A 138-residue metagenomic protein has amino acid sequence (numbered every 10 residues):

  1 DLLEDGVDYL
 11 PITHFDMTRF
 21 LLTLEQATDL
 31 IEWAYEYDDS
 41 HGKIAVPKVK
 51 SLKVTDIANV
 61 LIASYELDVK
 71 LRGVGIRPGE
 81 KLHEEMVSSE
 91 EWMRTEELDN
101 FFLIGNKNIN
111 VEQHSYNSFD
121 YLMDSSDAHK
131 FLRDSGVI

Functional and structural regions predicted by a protein language model:
D1-I138: Strand-loop microenvironment adjacent to phosphate/nucleotide-handling motifs in alpha/beta enzyme folds
